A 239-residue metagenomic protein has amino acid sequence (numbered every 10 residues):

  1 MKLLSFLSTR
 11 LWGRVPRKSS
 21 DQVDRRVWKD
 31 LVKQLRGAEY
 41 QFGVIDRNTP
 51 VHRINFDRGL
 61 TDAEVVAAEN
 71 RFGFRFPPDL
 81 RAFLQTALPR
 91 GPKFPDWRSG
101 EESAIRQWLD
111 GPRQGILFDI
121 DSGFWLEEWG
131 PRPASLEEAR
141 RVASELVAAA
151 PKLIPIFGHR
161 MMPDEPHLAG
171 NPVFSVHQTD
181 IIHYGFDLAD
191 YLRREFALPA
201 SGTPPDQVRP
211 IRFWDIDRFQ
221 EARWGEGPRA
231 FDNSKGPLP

Functional and structural regions predicted by a protein language model:
K2-A148, I154, G158: A surface-exposed partner-binding patch
V65, P166-H167: A short acidic (Asp/Glu
R90, H159-M162, D180-I182: Short loop/turn segments at secondary-structure transitions that flank enzyme active sites
S135, D164, Y184-L188: Ligand-binding pocket scaffold of soluble enzyme catalytic domains
A149-P155, H159, P163, A169-F174: Aromatic- and glycine-enriched pocket-lining scaffold segments that form the walls of small-molecule binding clefts
A169-R223: Glycine-rich, aromatic-bearing surface loops/beta-hairpins
Q220-P239: Charge-dense, low-complexity intrinsically disordered regions
